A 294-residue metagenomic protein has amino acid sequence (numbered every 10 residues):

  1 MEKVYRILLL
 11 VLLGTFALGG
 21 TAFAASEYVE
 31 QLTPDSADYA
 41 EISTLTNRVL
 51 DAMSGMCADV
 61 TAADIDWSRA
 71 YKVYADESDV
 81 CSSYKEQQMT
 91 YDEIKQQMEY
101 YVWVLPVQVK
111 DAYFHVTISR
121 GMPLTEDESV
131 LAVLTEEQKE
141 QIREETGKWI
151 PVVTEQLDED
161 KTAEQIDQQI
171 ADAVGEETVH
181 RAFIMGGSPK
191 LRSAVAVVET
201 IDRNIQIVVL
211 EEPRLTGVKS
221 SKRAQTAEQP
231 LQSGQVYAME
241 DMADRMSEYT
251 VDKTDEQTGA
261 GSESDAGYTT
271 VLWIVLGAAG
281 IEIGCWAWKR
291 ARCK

Functional and structural regions predicted by a protein language model:
M1-L10, K289-K294: Positively charged n-region of N-terminal signal peptides that target proteins for export
V4-V11, V271-A278: Alpha-helical transmembrane segments
L10-G19: Bacterial N-terminal signal peptides
L18-E30, G259-Y268, W286-A291: Sec-dependent signal peptide cleavage junction
S26-T90, Q138-T146, I150-H180: Short, non-transmembrane alpha-helical segments in secretory-pathway proteins
T61-M122, M185-Q206: Exposed beta-strand-loop-beta-strand "reactive/processing" segments of non-cytosolic proteins
F114-P189, S193, R203-G261: A short, surface-exposed interaction/processing loop segment used at functional sites
W273-K294: C-terminal membrane-anchoring or membrane-association module
